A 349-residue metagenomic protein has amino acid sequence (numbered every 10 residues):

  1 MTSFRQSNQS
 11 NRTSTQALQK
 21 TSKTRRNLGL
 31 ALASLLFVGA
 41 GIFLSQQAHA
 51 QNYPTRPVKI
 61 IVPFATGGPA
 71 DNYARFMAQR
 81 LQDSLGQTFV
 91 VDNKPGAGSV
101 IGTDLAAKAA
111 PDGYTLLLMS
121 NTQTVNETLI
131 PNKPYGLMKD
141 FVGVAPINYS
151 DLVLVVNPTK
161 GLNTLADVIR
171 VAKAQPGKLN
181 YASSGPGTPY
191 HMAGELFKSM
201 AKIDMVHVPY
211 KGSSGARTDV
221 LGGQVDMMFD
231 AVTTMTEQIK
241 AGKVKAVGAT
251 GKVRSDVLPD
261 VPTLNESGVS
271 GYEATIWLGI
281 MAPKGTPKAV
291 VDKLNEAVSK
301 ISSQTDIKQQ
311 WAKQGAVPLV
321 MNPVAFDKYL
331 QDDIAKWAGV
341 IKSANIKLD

Functional and structural regions predicted by a protein language model:
M1-T24: N-terminal secretory signal peptides that target proteins for export/translocation
K23-A31: N-terminal export leaders
F43-A50: Sec/Tat signal peptide C-region and signal peptidase I cleavage site
A50-K139, K178, K202-M227, V320-M321 (+1 more regions): N-terminal (or domain-start) structured segment
T55-P57, M200-A201, E266, K288-D349: An extracytoplasmic/periplasmic, membrane-proximal ligand-sensing/linker region
K108-Y114, T128-G215, L264, W277-Q310: Hinge/capping helix and adjacent helix->loop/strand transition within the periplasmic-binding protein
Q123-N132, H191, L196-M200, M227-V261: A ligand-binding cleft/hinge motif common to bilobed small-molecule-binding domains
M235-S303, D332-A335: C-terminal lobe and pocket-closing loops of periplasmic/extracytoplasmic Venus-flytrap solute-binding proteins
